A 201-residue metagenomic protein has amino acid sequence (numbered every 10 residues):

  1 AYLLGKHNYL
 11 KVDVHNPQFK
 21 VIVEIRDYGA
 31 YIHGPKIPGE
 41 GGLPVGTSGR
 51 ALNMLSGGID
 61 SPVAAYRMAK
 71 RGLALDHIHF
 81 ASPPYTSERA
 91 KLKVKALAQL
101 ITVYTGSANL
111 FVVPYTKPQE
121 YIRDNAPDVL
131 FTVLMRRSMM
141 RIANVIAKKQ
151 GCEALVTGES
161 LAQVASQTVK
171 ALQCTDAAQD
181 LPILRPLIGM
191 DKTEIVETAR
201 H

Functional and structural regions predicted by a protein language model:
A1-L52, P62-A108, A177: RNA-binding accessory domains that recognize and position tRNA/RNA substrates
Y2-L4, N8, P35-S48, Y115 (+2 more regions): Active-site adenylate/phosphate-handling loop in enzymes that bind or generate adenylated species
N53, H77-H79, V112, T157 (+1 more regions): Structural beta-sheet core signal
G58: Conserved G/P- and acidic residue-centered "switch" motifs that form tight phosphate/ATP-binding loops in soluble
A98-N125: A conserved beta-strand->alpha-helix junction
